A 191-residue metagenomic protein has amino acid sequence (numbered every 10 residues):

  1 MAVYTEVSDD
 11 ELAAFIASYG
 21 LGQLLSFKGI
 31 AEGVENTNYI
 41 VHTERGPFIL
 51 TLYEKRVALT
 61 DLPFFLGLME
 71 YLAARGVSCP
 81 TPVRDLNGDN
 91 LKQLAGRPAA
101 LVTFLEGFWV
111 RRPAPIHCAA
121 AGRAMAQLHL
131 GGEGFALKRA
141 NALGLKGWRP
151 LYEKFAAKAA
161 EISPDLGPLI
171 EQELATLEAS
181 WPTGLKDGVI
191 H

Functional and structural regions predicted by a protein language model:
M1-S26: Juxta-kinase regulatory segment immediately upstream of eukaryotic protein kinase catalytic domains
V7, G29-G33, L94: Short secondary-structure boundary/capping elements
A17-L24, R75-S78, G184: Short secondary-structure junctions
S18-L25, I170-S180: Short Pro/Gly-enriched beta-strand edge/turn motifs at strand-loop
L25-K28, N36-Y39, M69: Short secondary-structure capping/turn segments at boundaries of alpha-helices and beta-strands
A31-E44, I49-L50, P82-V83, T176-H191: Active-site acidic catalytic loop and adjacent metal/ATP-binding pocket of ATP-dependent phosphoryl transfer enzymes
T43-L137: ATP-binding pocket architecture of kinase catalytic cores
R112-P168, L185-D187: A cross-family kinase active-site recognition segment
